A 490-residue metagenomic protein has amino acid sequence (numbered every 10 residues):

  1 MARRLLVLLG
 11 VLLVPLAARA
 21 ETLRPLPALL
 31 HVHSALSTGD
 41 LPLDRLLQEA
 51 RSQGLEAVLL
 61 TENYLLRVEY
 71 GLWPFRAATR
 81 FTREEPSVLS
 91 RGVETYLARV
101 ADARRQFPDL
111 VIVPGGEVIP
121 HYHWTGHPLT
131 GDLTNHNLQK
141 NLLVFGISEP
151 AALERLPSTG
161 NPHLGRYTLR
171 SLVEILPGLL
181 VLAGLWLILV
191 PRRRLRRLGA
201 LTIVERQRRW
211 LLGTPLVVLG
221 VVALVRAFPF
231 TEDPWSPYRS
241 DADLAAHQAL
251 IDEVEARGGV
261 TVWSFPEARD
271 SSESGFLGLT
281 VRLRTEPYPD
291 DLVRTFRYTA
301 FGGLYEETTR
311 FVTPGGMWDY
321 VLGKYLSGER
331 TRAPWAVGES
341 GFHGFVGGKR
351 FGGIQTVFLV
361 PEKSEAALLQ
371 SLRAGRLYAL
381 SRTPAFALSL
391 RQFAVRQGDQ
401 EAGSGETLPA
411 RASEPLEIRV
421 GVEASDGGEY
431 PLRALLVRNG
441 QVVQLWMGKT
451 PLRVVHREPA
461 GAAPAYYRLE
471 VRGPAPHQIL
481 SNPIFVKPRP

Functional and structural regions predicted by a protein language model:
M1-R4: Positively charged n-region of N-terminal signal peptides that target proteins for export
L6-P15: Bacterial N-terminal signal peptides
A20-P490: Extended, charged catalytic domains and RNA/DNA-binding interfaces, predominantly in divalent-metal-using enzymes
